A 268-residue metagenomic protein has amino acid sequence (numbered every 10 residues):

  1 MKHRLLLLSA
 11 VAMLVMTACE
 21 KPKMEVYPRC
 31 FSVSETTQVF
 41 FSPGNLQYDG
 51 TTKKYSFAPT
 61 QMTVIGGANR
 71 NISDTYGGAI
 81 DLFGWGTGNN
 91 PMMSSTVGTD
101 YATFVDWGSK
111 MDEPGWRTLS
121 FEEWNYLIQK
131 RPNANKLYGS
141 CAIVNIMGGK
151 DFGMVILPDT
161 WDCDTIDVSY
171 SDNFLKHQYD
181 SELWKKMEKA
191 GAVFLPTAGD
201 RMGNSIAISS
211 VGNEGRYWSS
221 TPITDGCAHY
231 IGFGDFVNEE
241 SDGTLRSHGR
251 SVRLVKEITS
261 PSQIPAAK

Functional and structural regions predicted by a protein language model:
K2-L8: Sec-dependent signal peptide recognition, specifically the positively charged N-region followed immediately by
V11-M13: Repetitive helical segments and hydrophobic/amphipathic motifs
V15-A18: C-terminal motif of bacterial Sec signal peptides marking the signal peptidase cleavage site
E20-P22: Bacterial signal peptide processing site
M24-K268: Conserved positions within compact, well-structured domain cores
